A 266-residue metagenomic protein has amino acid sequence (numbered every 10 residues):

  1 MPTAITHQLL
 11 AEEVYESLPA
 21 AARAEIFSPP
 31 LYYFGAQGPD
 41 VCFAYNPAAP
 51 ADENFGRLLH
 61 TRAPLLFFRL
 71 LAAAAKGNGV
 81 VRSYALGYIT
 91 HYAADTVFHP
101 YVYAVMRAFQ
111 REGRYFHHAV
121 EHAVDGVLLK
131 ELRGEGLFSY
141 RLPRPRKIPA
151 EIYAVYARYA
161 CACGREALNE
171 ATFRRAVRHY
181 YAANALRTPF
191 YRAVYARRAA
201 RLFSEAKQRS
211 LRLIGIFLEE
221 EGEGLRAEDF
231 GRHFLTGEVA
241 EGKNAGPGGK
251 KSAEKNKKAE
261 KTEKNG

Functional and structural regions predicted by a protein language model:
M1-L86, Y92-G266: N-terminal leader/auxiliary helical segments
